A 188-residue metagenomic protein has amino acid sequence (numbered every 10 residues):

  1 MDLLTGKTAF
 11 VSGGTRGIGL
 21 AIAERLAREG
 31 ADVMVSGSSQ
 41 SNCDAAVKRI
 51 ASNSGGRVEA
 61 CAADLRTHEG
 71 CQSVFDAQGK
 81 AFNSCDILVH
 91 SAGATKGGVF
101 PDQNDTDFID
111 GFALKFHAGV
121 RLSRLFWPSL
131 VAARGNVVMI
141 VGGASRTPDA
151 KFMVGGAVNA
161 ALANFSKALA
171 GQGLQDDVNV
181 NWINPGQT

Functional and structural regions predicted by a protein language model:
T8, T15-R16, S39: Conserved glycine-rich cofactor-binding loop
L26, S84-D86, A163, G173-T188: Conserved Rossmann-fold SDR core element
E29-A45: Conserved glycine-rich Rossmann-like NAD(P)H-binding loop of the short-chain dehydrogenase/reductase
Q40-S41, A62-S73, D105: The beta1-alpha1 cofactor-binding region of Rossmann-like NAD(H)/NADP(H)-dependent oxidoreductases
C71, V99-F112: Substrate-binding pocket helix/loop in short-chain dehydrogenase/reductase
S91-K96: Conserved NAD(P)H cofactor-binding loop of Rossmann-fold oxidoreductase domains
N136-L162, S166-Q175, Q187-T188: Catalytic loop of short-chain dehydrogenase/reductase
